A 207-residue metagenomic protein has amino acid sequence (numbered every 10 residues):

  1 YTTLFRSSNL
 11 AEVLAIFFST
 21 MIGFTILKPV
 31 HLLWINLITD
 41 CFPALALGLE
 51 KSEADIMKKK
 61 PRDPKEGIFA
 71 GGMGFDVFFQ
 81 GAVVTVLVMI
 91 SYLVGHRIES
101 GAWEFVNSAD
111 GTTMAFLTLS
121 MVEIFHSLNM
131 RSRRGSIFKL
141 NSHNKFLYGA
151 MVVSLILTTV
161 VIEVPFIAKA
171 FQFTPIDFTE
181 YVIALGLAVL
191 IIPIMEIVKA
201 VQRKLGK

Functional and structural regions predicted by a protein language model:
Y1-T2, E196: Intrinsically disordered/low-complexity terminal segments and short unstructured peptides
T2-R134: Membrane-embedded transport module
G48, L117-K207: C-terminal transmembrane module of polytopic membrane proteins
